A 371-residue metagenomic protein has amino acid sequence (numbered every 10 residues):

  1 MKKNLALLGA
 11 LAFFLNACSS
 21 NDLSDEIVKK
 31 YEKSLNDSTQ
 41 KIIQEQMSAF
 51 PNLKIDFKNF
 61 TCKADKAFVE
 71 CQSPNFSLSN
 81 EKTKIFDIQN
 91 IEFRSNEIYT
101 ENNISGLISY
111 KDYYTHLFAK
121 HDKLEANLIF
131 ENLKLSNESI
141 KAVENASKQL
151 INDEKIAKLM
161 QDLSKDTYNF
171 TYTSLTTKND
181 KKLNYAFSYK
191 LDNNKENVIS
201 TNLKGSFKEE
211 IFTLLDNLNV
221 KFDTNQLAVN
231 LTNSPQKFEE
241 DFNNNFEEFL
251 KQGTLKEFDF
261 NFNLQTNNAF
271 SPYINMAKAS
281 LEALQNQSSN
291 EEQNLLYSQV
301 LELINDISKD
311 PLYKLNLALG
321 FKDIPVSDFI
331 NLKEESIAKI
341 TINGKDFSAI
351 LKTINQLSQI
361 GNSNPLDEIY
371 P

Functional and structural regions predicted by a protein language model:
K2-L8: Sec-dependent signal peptide recognition, specifically the positively charged N-region followed immediately by
L11-F13: Repetitive helical segments and hydrophobic/amphipathic motifs
L15-A17: C-terminal motif of bacterial Sec signal peptides marking the signal peptidase cleavage site
S19-P371: Glycine-rich, small/hydroxylated-residue low-complexity segments
